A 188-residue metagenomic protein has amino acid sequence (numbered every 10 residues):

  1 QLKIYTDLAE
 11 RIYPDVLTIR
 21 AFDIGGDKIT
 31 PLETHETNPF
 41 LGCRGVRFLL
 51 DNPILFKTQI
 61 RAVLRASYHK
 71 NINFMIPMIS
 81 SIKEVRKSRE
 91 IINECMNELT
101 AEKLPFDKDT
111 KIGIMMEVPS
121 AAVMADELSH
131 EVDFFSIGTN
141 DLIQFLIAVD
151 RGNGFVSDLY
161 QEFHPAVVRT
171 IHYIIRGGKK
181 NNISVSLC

Functional and structural regions predicted by a protein language model:
Q1-C188: Conserved alpha/beta-domain cores
